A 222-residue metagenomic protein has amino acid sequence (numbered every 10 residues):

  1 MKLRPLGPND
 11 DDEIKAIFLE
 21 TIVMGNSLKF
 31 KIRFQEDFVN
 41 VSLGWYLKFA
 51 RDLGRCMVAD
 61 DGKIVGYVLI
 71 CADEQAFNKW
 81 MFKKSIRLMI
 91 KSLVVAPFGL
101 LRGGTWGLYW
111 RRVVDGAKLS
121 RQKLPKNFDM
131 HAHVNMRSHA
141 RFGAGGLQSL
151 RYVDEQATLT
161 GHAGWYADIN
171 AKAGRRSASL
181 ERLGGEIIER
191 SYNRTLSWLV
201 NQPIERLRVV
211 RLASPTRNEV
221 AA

Functional and structural regions predicted by a protein language model:
K2-A16: A short beta-loop-alpha structural element at the N-terminal edge of CoA-dependent acyl/N-acetyltransferase catalytic
A16-R33, W45-Y46: Helix-loop element at the rim of GNAT/NAT acetyltransferase active sites that forms part of the acceptor-substrate
I32-G54: Active-site rim helix/loop that mediates acceptor-substrate recognition in acyltransferases
C56, K63-A72: Conserved beta-strand in the GNAT
Q75, D168, E186-Q202: Conserved catalytic-core motifs of GNAT/GCN5-like acyltransferases
Q75-H133: Conserved acyl-donor/pantetheine-binding loop and adjacent beta-alpha core of acyl/acetyltransferases and related
M130, A157-I169: Conserved GNAT acetyl-CoA-binding A-motif
R141-E155, R182: Conserved acetyl-CoA-binding loop-helix of GNAT-fold acetyltransferases
